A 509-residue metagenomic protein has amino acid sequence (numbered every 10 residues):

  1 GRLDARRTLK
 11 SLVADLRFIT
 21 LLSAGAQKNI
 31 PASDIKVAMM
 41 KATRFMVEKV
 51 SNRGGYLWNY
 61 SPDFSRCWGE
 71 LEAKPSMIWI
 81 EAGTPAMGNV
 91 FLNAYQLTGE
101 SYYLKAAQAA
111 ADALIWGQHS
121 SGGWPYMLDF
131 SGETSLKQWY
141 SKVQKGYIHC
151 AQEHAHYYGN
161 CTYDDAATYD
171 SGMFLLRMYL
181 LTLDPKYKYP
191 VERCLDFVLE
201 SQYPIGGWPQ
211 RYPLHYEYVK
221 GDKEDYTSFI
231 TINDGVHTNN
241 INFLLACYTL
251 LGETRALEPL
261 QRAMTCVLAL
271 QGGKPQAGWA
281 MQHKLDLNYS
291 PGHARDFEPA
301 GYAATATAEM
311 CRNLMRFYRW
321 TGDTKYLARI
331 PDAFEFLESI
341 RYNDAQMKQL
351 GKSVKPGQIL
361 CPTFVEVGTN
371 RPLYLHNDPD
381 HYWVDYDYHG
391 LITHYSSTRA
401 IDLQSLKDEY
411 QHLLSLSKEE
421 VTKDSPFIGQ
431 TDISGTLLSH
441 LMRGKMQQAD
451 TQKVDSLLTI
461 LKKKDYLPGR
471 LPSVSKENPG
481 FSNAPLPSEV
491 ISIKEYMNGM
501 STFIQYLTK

Functional and structural regions predicted by a protein language model:
G1-K10: N-terminal export leaders
D4, G25-F45, A109, H149-H156 (+10 more regions): Terminal, non-catalytic domain-edge segments
L12, M39-A42, G83: Short N-terminal amphipathic alpha-helix/helix-capping patch enriched in small hydrophobics with frequent Ser/Thr
A14-T20: Bacterial N-terminal signal peptides
V50-N242, L257-E258, Q271-R295, A300-G301 (+2 more regions): Extended ligand-binding groove/face enriched in aromatic
